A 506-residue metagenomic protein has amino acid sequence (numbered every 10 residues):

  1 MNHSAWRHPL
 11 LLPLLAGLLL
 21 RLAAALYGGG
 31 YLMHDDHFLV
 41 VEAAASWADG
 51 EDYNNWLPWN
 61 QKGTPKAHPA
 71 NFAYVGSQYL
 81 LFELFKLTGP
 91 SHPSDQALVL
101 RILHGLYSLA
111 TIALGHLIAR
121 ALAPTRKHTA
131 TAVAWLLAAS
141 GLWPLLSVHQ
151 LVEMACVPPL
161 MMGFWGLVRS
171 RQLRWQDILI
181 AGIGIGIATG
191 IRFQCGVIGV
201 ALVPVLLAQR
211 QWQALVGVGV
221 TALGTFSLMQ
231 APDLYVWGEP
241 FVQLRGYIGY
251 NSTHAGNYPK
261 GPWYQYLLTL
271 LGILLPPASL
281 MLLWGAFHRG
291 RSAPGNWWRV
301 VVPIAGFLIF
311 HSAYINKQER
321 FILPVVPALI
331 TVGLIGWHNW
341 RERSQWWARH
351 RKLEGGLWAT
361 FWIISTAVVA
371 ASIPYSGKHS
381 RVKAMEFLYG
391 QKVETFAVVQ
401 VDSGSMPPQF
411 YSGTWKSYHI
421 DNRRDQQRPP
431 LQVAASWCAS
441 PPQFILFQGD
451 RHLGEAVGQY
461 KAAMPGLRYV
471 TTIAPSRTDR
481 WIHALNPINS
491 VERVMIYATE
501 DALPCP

Functional and structural regions predicted by a protein language model:
N2, F164-I185, G196-Q230, L283-S292 (+1 more regions): Perimembrane helix-loop-helix junctions
L10-L18, L223, S227, R289-A293 (+3 more regions): Signature aromatic-anchored transmembrane alpha helix within multi-pass, membrane-resident enzymes that catalyze glycan
G29, M33, L145-A155, Q318-E319: Short acidic/glycine- and proline-prone juxtamembrane loop motifs at membrane-interface regions of multi-pass membrane
G30, L234, W346-I496, E500-L503: Catalytic lumenal/periplasmic loop and adjoining terminal transmembrane helix of membrane glycan-assembly enzymes
L98, I102-T125, M162: Transmembrane-helix motifs of polytopic, lipid-linked glycan transferases
L114-L117, L136, W143, A155-Q172 (+2 more regions): Specific aromatic-rich, kink-prone transmembrane helix
L117, T269-G295: Hydrophobic, aromatic-rich transmembrane alpha-helices and their immediate juxtamembrane boundary segments
A188-T189, G196-M281, V300, F310-A313 (+1 more regions): Membrane-lumen/periplasm interface segments of specific transmembrane helices in polyprenyl phosphate-linked
